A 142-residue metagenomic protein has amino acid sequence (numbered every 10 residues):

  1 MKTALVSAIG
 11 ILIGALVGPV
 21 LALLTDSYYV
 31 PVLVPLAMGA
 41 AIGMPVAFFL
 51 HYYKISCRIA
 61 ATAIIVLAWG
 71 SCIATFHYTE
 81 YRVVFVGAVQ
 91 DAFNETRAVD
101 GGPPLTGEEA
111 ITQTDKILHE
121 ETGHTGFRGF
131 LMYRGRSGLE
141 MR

Functional and structural regions predicted by a protein language model:
M1-P19: Alpha-helical transmembrane segments and their cytosolic membrane-interface
K2-S7, S27-P31, F49-C57: Membrane-helix interfacial "entry" motifs
V17-T25, A41-L50, S71, T75 (+1 more regions): Alpha-helical membrane-inserting segments
L21-P35, S56, V84: Membrane-helix interface and helix-disruption motif detector
Y28, G39-G43, G126: Glycine-centered flexibility motif
V34-I64: Canonical alpha-helical transmembrane segments
S56-R142: Core subunits and conserved enzymes of cellular information-processing and envelope-translocation systems across
